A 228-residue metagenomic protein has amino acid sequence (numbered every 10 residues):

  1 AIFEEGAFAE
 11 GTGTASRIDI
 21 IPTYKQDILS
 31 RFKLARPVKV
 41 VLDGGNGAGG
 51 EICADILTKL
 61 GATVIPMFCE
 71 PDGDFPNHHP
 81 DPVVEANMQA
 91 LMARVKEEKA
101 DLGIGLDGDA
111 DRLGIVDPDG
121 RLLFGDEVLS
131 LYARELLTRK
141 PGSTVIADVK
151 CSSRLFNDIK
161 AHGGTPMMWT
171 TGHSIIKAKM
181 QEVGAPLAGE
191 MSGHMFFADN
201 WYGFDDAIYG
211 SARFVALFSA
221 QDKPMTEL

Functional and structural regions predicted by a protein language model:
A1, R36, A90-G163: Replace "Mg2+/Mn2+-dependent" with "divalent metal-dependent
A1-E98: Gly/Ser/Thr-enriched, mixed-charge loops and adjacent short helices that form phosphate/oxyanion-binding elements
D19-T23, A48-I52, A86, A90 (+7 more regions): Conserved active-site and cofactor/substrate-binding residues in soluble primary-metabolism enzymes
Q26-L29, A54, T58, F68 (+5 more regions): Predominant activation on well-ordered alpha-helical scaffold segments within soluble catalytic domains
L42-G45, L106-G108, A147, G189: Active-site flanking residues adjacent to catalytic metal/cofactor-binding acidic residues
G61-F68, L122-E127, G163-T171: Short hydrophobic/aromatic-enriched beta-strand-loop microsegments
D74-H79, R134-L136, I176-Q181: Short, charged, surface-exposed secondary-structure boundary motifs
L102, K140-L228: Phosphate-binding and adjacent anionic-ligand microenvironments
